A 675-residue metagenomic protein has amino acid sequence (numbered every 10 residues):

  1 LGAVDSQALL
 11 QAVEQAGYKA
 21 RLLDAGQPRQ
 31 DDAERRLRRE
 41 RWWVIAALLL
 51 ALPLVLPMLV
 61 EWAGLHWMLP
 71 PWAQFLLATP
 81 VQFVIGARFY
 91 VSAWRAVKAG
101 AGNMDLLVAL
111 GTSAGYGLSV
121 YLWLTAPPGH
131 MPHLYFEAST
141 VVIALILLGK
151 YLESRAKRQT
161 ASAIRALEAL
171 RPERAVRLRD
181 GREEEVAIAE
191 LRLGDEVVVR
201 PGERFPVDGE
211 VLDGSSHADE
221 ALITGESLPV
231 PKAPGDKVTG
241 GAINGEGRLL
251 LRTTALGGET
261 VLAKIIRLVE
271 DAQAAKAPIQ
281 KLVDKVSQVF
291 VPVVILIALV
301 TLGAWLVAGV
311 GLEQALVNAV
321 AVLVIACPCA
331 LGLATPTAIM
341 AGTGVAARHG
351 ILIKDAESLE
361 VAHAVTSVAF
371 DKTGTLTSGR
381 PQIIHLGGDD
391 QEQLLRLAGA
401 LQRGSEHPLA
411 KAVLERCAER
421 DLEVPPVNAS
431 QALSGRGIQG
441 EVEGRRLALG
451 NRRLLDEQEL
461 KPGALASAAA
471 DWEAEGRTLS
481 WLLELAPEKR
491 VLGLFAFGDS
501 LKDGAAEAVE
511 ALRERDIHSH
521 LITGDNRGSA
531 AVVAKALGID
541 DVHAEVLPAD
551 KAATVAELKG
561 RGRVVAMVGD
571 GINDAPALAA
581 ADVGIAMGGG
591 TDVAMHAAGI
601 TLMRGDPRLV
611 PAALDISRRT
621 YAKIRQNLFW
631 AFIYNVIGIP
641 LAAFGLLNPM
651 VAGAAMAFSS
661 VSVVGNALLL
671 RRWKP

Functional and structural regions predicted by a protein language model:
L1-L69, F83, R95, K157 (+9 more regions): Flexible metal-binding regulatory segments at protein termini and peripheral loops
L1-Q7, Q11, F136, R165-E259 (+2 more regions): Conserved cytosolic catalytic loops of P-type ATPases
R38-R174, K285, L386: Transmembrane helix-loop-helix hairpins at the membrane interface
V60-M68, W72, K98, G117 (+9 more regions): Membrane-embedded alpha-helical bundles of multi-pass transporters
T140-P201, K232, L282, I353 (+4 more regions): Juxtamembrane coupling segments of multi-pass membrane pumps/enzymes
E173, I223, L282, V317 (+5 more regions): Conserved catalytic phosphorylation-site environment of P-type ATPases
A255, G444, A486-Q626: Conserved ATP-binding TGD loop and adjacent catalytic N/P-domain core of P-type ATPases
L409, A418-V532, L547: Signature of the cytosolic headpiece of P-type E1-E2 ATPases
